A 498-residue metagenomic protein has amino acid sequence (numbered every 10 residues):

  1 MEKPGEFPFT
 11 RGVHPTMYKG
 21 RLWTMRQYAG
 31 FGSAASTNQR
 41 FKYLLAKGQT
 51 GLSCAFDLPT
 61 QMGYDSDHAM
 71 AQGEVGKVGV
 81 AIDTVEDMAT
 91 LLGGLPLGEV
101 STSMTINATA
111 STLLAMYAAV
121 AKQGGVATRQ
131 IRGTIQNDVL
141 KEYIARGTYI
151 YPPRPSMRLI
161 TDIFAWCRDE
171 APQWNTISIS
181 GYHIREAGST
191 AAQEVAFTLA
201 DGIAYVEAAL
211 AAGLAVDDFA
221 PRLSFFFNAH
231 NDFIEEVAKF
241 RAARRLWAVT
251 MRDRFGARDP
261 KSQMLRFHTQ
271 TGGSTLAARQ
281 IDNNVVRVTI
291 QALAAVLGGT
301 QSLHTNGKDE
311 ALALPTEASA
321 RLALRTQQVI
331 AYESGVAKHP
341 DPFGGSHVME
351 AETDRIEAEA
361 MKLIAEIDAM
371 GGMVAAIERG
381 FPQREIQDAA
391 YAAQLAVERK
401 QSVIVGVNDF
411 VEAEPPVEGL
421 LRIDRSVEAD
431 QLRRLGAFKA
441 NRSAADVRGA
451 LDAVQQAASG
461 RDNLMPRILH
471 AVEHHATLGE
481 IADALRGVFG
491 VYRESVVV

Functional and structural regions predicted by a protein language model:
M1-H230, E235-E236, R254, K261-H268 (+4 more regions): Catalytic alpha/beta active-site cores
E6-F7, L58, T316-E317, A323-Q328 (+1 more regions): Flexible, glycine-rich loop/tail regions that form catalytic "lids" or insertion modules at the edges of active sites
A29-S36, G76-D83, T102-L113, Q123 (+15 more regions): Catalytic cores of large soluble enzymes that bind and process phosphate-bearing ligands
A34-Y43, V285-A292, N408: Short, acidic/polar
A46, T50, G93-L97, A119-A127 (+15 more regions): Generic secondary-structure signature for well-ordered alpha-helical cores
E86, L114-A115, R245-L246, R287 (+1 more regions): A generic alpha-helix surface/boundary motif
S180, A196-Y205, A212, P221-G406: Active-site capping/gating regions of soluble enzymes
